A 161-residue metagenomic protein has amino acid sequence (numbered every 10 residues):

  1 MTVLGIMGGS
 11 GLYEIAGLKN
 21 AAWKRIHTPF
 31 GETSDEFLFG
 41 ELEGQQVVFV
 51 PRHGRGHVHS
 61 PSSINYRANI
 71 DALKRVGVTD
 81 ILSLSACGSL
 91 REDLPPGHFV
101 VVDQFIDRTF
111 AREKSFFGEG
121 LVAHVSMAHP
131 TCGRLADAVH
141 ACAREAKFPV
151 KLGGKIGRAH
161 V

Functional and structural regions predicted by a protein language model:
M1-M127: Metabolite-binding pocket within alpha/beta catalytic cores that recognizes anionic/polar moieties
F37, I156-G157: Ordered hydrophobic segments in well-structured contexts
A128-G133: Polybasic "coupling" helices that flank or enter modular domains
R134, A138-A141, E145-K147: Glycine-rich ThDP/TPP pyrophosphate-binding loop and its adjacent helix/strand module within ThDP-dependent enzymes
A146-G154: Short, structured loop/turn "capping" segments at alpha-beta junctions
A159-V161: Conserved small/polar residues in nucleotide/adenosyl-binding loops
